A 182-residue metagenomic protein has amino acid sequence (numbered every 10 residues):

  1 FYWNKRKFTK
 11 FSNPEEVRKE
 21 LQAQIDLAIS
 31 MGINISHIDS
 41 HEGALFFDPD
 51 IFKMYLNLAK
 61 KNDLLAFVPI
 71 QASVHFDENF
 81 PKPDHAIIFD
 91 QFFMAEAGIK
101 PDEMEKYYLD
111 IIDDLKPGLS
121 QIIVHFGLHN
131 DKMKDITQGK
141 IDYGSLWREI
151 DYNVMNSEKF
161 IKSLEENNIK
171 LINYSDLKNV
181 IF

Functional and structural regions predicted by a protein language model:
F1-K7, I136-S145: Active-site gating loops and adjacent loop-to-helix segments of metal-dependent hydrolytic enzymes
R6-R18: Active-site mouth loops of central-metabolism enzymes
P14, A23-I87, F92-M94, G98-E105 (+2 more regions): Catalytic domains of cell-wall/extracellular-matrix polysaccharide-remodeling enzymes, centered on de-N-acetylation
K19-G32, I123-T137: Short, composition-biased local secondary-structure segments
I38, I122, L164: Conserved, mostly hydrophobic/aromatic
S40-H41, P69-A72, V124-G127, Y174-L177: Active-site-proximal beta-strand/loop segments in catalytic clefts of secreted hydrolases
L65, D110-K134, I172: Aromatic-lined glycan-binding groove of carbohydrate-active enzymes
A66-F67, K140-F182: C-terminal domain-boundary segment and adjacent tail
